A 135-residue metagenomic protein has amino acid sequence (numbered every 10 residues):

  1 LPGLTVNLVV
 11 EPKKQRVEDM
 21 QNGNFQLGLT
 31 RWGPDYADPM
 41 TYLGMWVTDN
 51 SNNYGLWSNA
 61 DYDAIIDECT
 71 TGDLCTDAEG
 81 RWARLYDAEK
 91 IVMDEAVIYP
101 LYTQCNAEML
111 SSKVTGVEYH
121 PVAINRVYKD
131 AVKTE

Functional and structural regions predicted by a protein language model:
L1-G3, Q21-F25, T48, D67-C75 (+1 more regions): Sec-exported extracytoplasmic/periplasmic mature domains
L1-V47: Periplasmic binding protein-like
L8, P12, R31, N53-D61 (+1 more regions): Extracytoplasmic/periplasmic, Sec-exported soluble proteins
K13, V17, Q21, M40 (+2 more regions): Extracytoplasmic/secreted envelope proteins and their assembly/folding machinery, especially bacterial periplasmic
D19-G23, G44-D73, T103-E135: Short, solvent-exposed loop/beta-turn-alpha elements that line the ligand-binding surface or hinge of extracytoplasmic
G28-R31, L74-S112: Bilobed periplasmic-binding protein-like "clamshell/Venus-flytrap" ligand-binding domains
